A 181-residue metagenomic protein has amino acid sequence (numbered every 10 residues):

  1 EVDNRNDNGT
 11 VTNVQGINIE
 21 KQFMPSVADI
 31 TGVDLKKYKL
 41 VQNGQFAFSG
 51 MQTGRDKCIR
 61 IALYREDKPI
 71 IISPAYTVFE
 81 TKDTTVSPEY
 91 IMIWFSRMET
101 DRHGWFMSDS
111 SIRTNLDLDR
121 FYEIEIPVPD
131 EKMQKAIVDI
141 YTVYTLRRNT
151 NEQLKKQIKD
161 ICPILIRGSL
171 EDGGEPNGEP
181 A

Functional and structural regions predicted by a protein language model:
E1-F46: Sequence-specific dsDNA recognition surfaces
T12-V14, S110-R113, I124, L154-D160 (+1 more regions): Juxtamembrane/interface motifs at transmembrane-helix termini
N43, A47-S96: A short beta-sheet element
P69-A75, D109-K135: A short glycine-rich beta-alpha junction/loop motif
S87, Y122-K156, D160-P163: Amphipathic alpha-helical segments
E89-S111: Short, positively charged
G168-A181: Acidic, low-complexity, intrinsically disordered peripheral segments
